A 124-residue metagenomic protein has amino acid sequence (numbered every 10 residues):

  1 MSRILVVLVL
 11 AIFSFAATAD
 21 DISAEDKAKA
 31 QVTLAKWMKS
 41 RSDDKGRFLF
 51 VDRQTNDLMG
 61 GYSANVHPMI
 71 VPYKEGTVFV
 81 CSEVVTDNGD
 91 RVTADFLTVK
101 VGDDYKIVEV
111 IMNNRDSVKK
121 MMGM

Functional and structural regions predicted by a protein language model:
M1-S2, D103: Generic structural signal for short, solvent-exposed loop/turn connectors between secondary structure elements
S2-L8: Sec-dependent signal peptide recognition, specifically the positively charged N-region followed immediately by
S14-A16: N-terminal signal peptide c-region/cleavage motif recognized by signal peptidases
A19-M124: Cystatin/cathelin-like cysteine-protease inhibitor module
